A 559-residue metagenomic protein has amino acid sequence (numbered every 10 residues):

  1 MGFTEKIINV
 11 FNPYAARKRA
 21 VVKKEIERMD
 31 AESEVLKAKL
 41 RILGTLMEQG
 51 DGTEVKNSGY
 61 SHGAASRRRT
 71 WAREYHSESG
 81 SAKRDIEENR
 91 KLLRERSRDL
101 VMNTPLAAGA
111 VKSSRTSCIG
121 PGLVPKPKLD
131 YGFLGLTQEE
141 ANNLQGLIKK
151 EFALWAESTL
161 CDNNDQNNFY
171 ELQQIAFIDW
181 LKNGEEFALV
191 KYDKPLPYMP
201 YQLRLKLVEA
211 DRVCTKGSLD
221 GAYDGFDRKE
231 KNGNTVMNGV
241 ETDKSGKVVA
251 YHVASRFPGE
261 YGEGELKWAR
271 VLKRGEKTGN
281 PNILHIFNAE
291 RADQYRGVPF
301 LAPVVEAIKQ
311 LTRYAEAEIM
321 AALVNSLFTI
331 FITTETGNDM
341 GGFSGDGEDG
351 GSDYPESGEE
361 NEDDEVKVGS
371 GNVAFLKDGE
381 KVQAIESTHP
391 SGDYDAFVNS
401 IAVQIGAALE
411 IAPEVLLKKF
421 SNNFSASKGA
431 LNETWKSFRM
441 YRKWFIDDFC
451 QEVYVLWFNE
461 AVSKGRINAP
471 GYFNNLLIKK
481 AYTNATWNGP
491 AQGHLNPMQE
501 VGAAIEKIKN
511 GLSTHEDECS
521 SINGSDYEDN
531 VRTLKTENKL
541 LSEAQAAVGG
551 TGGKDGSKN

Functional and structural regions predicted by a protein language model:
M1-K24, A38, L43-L46, G429-A430 (+1 more regions): C-terminal anchoring/interaction modules
M1-T137: N-terminal-proximal low-complexity accessory segments that begin disordered and transition into the first
D51-A65, N167-Q174, K191-A210, N338-E362 (+2 more regions): Charge-rich, acidic-biased intrinsically disordered regions
S97, V101-F133, L172-L181, L301-E318 (+2 more regions): Short, Φ-rich (hydrophobic/aromatic) sequence segments
K112-N282, K507: Structured, mid-chain assembly/scaffold modules that mediate subunit interfaces within large macromolecular complexes
N142, T159, D165, G371-L495 (+1 more regions): Surface-exposed loop-to-helix/strand elements on domain peripheries
N167, V190-D193, A322-L327, L416-F420 (+3 more regions): Short coil/turn segments at secondary-structure boundaries
K277-S427: Extended, charged amphipathic alpha-helical segments
